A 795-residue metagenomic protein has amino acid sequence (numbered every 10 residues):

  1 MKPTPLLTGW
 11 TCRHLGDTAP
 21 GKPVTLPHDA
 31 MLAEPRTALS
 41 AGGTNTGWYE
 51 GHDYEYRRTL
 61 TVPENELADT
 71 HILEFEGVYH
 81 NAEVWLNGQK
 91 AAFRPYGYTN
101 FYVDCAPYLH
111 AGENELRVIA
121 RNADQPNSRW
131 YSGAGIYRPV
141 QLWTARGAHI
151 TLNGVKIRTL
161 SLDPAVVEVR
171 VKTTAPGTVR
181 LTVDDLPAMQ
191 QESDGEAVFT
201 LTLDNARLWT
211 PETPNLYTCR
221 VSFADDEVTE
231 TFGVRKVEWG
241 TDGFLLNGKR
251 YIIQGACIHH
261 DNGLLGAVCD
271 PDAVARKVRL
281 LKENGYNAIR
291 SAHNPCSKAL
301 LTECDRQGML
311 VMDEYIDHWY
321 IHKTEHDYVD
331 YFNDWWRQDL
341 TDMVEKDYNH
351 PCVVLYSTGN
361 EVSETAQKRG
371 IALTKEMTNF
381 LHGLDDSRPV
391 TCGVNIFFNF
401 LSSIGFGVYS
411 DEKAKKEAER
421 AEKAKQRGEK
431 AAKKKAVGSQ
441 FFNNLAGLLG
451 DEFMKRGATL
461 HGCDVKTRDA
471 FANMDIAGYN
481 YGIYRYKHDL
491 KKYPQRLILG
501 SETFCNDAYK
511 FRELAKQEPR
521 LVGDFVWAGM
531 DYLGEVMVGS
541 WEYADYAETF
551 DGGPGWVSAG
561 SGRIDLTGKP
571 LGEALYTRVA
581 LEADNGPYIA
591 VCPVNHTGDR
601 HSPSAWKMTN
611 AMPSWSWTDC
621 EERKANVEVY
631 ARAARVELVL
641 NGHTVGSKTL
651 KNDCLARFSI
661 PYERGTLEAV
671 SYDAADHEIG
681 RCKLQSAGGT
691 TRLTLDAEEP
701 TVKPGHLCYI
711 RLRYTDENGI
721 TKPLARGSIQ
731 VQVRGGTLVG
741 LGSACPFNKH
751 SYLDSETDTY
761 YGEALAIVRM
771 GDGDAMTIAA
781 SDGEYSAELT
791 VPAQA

Functional and structural regions predicted by a protein language model:
K2-G16, A30, T46, G51-T151 (+5 more regions): Accessory beta-strand-rich segments of carbohydrate-active enzymes
T4-P5, T11-T18, V78, Q125 (+4 more regions): Substrate-binding clefts and catalytic carboxylate motifs of secreted carbohydrate-active enzymes
P35-V62, E66-F75, Y79-L86, A92-P95 (+9 more regions): Active-site-adjacent substrate/metal-binding segments within catalytic domains of carbohydrate-active enzymes
E66-D69, L109-E113, N127, L203-L216 (+1 more regions): Short glycine/proline/serine/threonine-rich loop/turn segments at secondary-structure transition edges
H110-A111, R170-W239, R657, P661-G665 (+2 more regions): Extended acidic/polar, glycine-enriched regions that form or flank non-catalytic beta-rich accessory modules
A165-Q191, A197-F199, A625-T644, T666-S671 (+2 more regions): Beta-strand-rich binding/interaction modules
V179, E212-L216, K624-N626, R632-A634 (+4 more regions): Short flexible loop/turn segments that cap and initiate beta-strands
E227-F232, D676-G688, Y785-Q794: Edge beta-strands of extracellular beta-sandwich domains
